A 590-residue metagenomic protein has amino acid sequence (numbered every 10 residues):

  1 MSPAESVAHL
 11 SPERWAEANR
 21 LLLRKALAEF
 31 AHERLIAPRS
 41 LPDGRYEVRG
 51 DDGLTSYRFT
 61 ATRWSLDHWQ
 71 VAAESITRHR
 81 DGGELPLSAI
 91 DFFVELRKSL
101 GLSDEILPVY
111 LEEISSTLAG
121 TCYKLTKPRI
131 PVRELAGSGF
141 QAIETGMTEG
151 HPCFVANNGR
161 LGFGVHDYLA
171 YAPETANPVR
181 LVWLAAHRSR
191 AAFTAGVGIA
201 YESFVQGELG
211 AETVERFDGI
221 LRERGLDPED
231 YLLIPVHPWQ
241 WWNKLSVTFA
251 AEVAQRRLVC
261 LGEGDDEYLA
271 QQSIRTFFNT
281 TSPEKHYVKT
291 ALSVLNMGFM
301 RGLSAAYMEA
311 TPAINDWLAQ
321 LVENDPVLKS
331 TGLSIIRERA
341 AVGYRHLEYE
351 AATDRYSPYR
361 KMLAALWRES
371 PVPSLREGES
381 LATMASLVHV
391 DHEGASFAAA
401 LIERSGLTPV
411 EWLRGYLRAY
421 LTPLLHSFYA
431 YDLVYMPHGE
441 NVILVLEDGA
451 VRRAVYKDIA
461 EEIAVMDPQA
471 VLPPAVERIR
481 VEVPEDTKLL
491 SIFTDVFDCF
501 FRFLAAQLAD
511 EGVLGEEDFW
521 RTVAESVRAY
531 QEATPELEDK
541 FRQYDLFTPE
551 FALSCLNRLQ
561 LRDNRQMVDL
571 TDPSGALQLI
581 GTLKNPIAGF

Functional and structural regions predicted by a protein language model:
M1-A419, L446-F590: Nucleotide/phosphate-binding site architecture used for ATP/NTP-dependent chemistry
L421-L425: Short C-lobe core helix of eukaryotic-like protein kinase catalytic domains
H426-Y431: Protein kinase catalytic-loop region centered on the HRD/HxD motif
D432-V445: A short glycine-rich, hydrophobically flanked beta-strand micro-motif that places a catalytic Asp/Glu for divalent metal
